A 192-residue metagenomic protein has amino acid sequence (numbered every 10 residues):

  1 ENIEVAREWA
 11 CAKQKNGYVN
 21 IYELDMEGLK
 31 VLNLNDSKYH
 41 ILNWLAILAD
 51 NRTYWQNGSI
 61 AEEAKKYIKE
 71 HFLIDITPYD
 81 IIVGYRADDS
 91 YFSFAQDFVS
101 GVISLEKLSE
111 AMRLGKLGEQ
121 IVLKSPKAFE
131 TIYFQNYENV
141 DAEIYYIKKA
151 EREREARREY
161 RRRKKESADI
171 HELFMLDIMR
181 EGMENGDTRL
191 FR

Functional and structural regions predicted by a protein language model:
E1-K13: Extended catalytic/binding region for NAD+/ADP-ribose chemistry, centered on the ART fold
A12-I21, D25-R192: Conserved NAD+-utilizing ADP-ribose enzyme module
